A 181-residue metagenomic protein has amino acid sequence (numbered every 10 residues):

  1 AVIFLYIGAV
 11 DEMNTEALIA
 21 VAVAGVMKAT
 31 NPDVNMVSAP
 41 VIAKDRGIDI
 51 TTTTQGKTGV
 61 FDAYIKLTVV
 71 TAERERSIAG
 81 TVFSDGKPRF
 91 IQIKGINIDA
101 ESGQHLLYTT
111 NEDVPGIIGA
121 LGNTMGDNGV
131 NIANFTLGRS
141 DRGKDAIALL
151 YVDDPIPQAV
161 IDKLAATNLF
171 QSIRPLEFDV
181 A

Functional and structural regions predicted by a protein language model:
A1-A181: A conserved regulatory-domain signal marking ACT and ACT-like small-molecule sensing domains and adjacent regulatory
